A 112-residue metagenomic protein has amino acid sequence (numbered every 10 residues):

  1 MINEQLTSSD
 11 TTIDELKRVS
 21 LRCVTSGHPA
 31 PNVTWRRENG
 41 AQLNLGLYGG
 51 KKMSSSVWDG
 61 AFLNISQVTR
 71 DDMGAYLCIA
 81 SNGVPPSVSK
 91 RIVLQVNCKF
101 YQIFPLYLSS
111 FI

Functional and structural regions predicted by a protein language model:
M1-T7, K99-P105: Proline-enriched interdomain boundary motifs that mark the N-terminal boundary and often initiate the first structured
S9-T12, S20, Y48-V84: Extracellular beta-strand/loop-rich beta-sandwich domains predominantly from IgSF
T11-L16, S110: Short, solvent-exposed loop/linker segments at the N-terminal edge of repeated beta-sheet extracellular domains
K17-V24: A short beta-strand segment in extracellular, disulfide-stabilized domains
C23, W35-R36, C78: Core motif of extracellular immunoglobulin-like domains
G27, N39, N82-V84: Surface-exposed loop/turn motifs at beta-strand-loop junctions within extracellular Ig-like and Fibronectin type III
R36-L43: Change "in extracellular beta-sheet-rich domains … of secreted and cell-surface proteins" to "in beta-sheet-rich domains
A75-K99: Extracellular/luminal immunoglobulin-like beta-sandwich modules
